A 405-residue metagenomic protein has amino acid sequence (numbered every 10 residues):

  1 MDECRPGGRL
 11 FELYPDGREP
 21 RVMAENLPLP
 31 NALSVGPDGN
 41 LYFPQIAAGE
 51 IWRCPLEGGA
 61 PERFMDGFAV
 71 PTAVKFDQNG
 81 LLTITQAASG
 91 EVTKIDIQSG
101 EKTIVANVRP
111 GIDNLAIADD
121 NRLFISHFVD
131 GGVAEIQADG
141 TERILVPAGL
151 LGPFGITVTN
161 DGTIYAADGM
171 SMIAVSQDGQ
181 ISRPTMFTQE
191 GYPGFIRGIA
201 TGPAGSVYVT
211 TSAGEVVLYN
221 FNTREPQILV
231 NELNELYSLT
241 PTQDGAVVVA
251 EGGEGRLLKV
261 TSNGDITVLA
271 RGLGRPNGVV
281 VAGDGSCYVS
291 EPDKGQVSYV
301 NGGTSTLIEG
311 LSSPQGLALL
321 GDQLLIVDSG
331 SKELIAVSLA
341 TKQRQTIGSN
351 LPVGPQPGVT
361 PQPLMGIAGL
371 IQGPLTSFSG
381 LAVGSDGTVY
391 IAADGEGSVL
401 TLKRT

Functional and structural regions predicted by a protein language model:
M1-T405: Sequence-structural signature of mature extracellular/luminal beta-sheet repeat domains, prominently beta-propellers
